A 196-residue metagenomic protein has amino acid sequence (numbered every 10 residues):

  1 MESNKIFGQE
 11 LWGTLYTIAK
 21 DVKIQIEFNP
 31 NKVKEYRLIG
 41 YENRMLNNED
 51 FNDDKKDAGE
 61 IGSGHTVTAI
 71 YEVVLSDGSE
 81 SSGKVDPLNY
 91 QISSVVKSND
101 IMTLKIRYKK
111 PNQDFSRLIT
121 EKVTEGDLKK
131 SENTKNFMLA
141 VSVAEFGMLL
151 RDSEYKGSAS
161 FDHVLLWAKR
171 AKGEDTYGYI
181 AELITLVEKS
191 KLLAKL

Functional and structural regions predicted by a protein language model:
M1-D100: Acidic, polar loop-rich interaction surfaces within structured domains
Q25, N29-V33, A168, L186 (+1 more regions): Charge-rich, low-complexity amphipathic helices in intrinsically disordered tails/linkers adjacent to domains
G62-V73, G178-S190: Hydrophobic/aromatic-rich, well-ordered segments within soluble, folded domains that form packed cores
S79-V187, L193-K195: Conserved functional hotspot residues or short segments at active or partner-binding sites across diverse domains
